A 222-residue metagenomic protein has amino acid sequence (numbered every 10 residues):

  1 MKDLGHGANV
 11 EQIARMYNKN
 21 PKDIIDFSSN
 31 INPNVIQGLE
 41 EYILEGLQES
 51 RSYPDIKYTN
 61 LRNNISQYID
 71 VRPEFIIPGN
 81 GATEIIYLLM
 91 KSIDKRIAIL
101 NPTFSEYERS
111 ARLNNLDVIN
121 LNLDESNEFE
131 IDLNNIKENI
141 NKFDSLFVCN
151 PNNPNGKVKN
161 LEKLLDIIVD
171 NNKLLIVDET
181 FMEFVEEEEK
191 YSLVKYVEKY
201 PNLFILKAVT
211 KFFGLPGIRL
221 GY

Functional and structural regions predicted by a protein language model:
M1-S52, K142: N-terminal "arm"/small-domain region of PLP-dependent enzymes with the aminotransferase-like
K22-D23, R72-I76, E179, P201-N202: Short acidic capping loops at alpha-helix termini that bridge into adjacent secondary structure
I25, I77, R96-A98: Conserved beta-strand elements of the Class I
P54, S66-L88: Short loop-beta-helix segment that forms the pyridoxal 5′-phosphate
K91-V148: PLP-dependent aminotransferase-like
N127-V185: Active-site phosphate-binding strand-loop segment of PLP-dependent enzymes
E198-Y222: Active-site PLP attachment segment
